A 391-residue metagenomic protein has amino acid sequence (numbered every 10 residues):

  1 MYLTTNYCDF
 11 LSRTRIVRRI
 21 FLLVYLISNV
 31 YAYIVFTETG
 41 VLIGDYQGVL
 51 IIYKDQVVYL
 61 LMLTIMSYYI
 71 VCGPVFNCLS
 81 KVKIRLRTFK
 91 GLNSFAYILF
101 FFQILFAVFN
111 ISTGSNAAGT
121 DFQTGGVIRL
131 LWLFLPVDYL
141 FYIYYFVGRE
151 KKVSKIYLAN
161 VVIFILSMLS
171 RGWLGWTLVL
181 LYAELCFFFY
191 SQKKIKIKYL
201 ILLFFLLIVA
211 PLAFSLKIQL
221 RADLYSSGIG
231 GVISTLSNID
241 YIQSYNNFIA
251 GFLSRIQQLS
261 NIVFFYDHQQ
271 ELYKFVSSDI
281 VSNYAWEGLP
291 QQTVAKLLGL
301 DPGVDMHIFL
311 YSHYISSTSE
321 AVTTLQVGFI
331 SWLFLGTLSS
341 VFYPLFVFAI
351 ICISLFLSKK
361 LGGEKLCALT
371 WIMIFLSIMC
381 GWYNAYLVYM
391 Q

Functional and structural regions predicted by a protein language model:
M1-K81, V161-F164, T177-A210, L216-K217 (+2 more regions): N-terminal "leader" segments that precede or initiate the main folded domain
T14-V24, T88-I98, K151-L158, L361-I372: Membrane-interfacial loop-to-transmembrane alpha-helix junctions, especially the N-terminal start
T37-Y46, C78-V82, Y97-W132, I218-I229: Membrane-interfacial helix-loop-helix modules of multi-pass inner-membrane proteins that assemble, modify, or transport
V49-L60, G119-F134, F329-L335: Short aromatic-rich membrane-water interface segments that cap or initiate transmembrane helices in multi-pass membrane
M62-F76, F89-G114, L130-S170, W176-K193: Alpha-helical transmembrane segments of multi-pass inner-membrane proteins
G114, A118, V137-D138, L310-Q391: Hydrophobic alpha-helical segments
K155-I156, L174-Y182, I197-I201, T235 (+1 more regions): Hydrophobic alpha-helical membrane segments of integral membrane proteins
L212-Y343: Small-residue-enriched transmembrane helix-hairpin modules in multi-pass membrane proteins
